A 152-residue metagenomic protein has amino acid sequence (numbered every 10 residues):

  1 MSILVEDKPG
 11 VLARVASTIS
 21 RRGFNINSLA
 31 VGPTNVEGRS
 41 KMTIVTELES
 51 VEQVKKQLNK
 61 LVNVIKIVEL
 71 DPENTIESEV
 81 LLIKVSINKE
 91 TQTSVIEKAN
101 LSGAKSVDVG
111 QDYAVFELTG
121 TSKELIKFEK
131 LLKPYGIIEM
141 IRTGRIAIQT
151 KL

Functional and structural regions predicted by a protein language model:
S2-L152: Long, contiguous binding/interaction regions
